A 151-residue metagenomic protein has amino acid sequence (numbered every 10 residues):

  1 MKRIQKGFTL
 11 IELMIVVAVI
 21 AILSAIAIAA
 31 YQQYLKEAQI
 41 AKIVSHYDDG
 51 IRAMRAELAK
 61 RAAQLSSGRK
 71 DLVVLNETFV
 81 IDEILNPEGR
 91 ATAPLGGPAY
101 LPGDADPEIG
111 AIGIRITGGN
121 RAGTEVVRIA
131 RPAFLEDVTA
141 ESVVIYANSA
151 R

Functional and structural regions predicted by a protein language model:
K2-L35: N-terminal single-pass transmembrane signal-anchor helix
I4, A27-A30, I43, L75 (+2 more regions): A general marker of short, structured functional hotspots
A18, E37, R52-R55, V143: A ubiquitous, low-specificity "background" feature that marks scattered single residues across proteins without
Y31-D49: Aliphatic-rich helix starts adjacent to a transmembrane/signal segment
Q39-K42, R55, P87: Amphipathic alpha-helical interaction segments
V44-L65: N-terminal alpha-helical signal peptides/signal-anchor transmembrane segments
A59-R151: Periplasmic/extracellular, small/polar-rich flexible segments of pilin-like filament-forming proteins
